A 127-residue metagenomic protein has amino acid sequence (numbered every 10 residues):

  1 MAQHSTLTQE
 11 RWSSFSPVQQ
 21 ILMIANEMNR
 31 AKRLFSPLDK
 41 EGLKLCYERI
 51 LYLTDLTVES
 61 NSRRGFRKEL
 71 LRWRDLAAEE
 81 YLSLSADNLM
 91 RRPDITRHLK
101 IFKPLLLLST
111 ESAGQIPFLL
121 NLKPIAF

Functional and structural regions predicted by a protein language model:
M1-F127: Surface-exposed peri-terminal alpha-helical interaction modules
